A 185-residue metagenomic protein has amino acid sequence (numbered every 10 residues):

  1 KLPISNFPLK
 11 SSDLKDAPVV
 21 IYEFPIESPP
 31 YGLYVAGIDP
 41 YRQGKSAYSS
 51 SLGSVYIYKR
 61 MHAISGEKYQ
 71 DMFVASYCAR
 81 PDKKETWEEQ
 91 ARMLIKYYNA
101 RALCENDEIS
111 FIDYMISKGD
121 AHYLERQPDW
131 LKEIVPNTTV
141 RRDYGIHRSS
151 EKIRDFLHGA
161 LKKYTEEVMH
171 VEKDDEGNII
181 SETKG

Functional and structural regions predicted by a protein language model:
K1-Q127, E167-G185: RNase H-like, metal-dependent nuclease domains and their acidic two-metal-ion catalytic environment used
K118-Y164: Conserved beta-strand -> loop -> alpha-helix junction used to position metal-binding or nucleic-acid-contacting
